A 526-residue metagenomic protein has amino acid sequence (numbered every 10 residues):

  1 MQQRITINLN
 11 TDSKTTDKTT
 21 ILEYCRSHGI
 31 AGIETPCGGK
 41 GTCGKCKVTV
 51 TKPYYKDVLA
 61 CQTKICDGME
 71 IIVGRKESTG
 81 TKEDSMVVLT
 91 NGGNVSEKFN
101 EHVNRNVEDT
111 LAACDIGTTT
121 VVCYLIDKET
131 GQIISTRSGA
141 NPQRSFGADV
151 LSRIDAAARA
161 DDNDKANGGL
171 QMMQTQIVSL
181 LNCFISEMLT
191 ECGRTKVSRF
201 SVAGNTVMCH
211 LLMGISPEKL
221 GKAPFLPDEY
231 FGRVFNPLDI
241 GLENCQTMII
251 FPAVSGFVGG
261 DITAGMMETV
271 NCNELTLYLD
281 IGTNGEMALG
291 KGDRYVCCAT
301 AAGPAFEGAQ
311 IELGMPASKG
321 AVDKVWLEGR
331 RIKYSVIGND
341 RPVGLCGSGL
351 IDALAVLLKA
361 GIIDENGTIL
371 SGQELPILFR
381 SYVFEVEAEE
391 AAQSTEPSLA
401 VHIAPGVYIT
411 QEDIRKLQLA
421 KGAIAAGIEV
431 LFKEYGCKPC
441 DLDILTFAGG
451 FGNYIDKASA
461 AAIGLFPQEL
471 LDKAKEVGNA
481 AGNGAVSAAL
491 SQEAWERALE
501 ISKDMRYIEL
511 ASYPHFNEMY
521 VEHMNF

Functional and structural regions predicted by a protein language model:
Q3, K76-N94, I249-A264, S487-F526: Acidic, glycine/GT-rich loop-and beta-edge segments that sit at the periphery of enzyme/chaperone cores
A31-D67: Local cysteine-cluster metal-coordination motifs and their immediate loop/turn environment, predominantly Fe-S cluster
K52-A113: Fe-S ferredoxin-like electron-transfer domains and their immediately adjacent linker/connector regions across
N91-D109, M248-T276, F432: Conserved phosphate-binding catalytic cores of ATP/NTP-utilizing and phosphoryl-transfer enzymes
C123, G131-D149, E218-V234, A264 (+2 more regions): Glycine-rich phosphate-binding loop of actin/hexokinase-like ATP-binding domains
L180-M188, I262-M266, Q418-C440: Phosphate/ATP-binding catalytic cores across multiple sugar-kinase/actin-like superfamilies, primarily ASKHA
D293, C437-I501: Catalytic phosphate/nucleotide-handling subdomain of diverse soluble enzymes
L358-Y435: A contiguous, well-structured pocket-lining segment that forms one wall/lid of small-molecule binding clefts in soluble
